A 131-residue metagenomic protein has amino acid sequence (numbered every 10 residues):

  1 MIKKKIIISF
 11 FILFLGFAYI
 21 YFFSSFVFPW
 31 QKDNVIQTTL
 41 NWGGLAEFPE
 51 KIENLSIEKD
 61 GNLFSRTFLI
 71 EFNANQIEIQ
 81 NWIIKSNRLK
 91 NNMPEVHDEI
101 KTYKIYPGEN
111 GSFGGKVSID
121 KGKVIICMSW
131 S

Functional and structural regions predicted by a protein language model:
M1-K3: N-terminal hydrophobic targeting signals that begin at the initiator methionine
K5-F23: Hydrophobic membrane-insertion alpha-helices, especially the h-region of bacterial N-terminal signal peptides
I7, L63-F64, N110: Intrinsically disordered, low-complexity segments
F17-Q80: N-terminal export/targeting and maturation segments
I77-S131: Extracytoplasmic electrostatic interaction patches
